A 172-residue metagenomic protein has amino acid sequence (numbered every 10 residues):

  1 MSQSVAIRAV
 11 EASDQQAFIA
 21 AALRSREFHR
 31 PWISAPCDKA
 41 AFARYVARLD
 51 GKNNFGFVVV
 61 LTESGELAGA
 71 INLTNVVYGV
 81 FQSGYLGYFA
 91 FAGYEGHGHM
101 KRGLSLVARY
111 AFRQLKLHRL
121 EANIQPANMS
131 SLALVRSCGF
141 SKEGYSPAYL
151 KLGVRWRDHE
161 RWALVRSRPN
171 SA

Functional and structural regions predicted by a protein language model:
M1-A17, A21-R26, V60-A172: Acyl-donor (CoA/ACP) binding surface of acyl/acetyltransferases
E27-V46: Conserved GNAT-fold acetyl-CoA-binding loop/helix
Y45-R48, Y110: A generic secondary-structure signal
A47-V58: A short helix-loop-beta-strand connector motif used in the catalytic cores of GNAT acetyltransferases and, in some
